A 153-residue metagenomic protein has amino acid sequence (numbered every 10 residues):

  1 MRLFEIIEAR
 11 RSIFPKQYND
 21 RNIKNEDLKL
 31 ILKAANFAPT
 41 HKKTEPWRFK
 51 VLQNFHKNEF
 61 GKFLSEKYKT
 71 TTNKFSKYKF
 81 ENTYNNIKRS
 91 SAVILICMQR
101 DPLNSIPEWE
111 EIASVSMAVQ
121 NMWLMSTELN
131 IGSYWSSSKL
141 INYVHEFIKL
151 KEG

Functional and structural regions predicted by a protein language model:
M1-R89: N-terminal amphipathic, basic helical "cap/leader" segment at the start of enzyme domains
A35, R100, N104-F147: Small-aliphatic-rich amphipathic alpha-helix that forms the alpha element of a beta-alpha
F55, M98-R100: Short, flexible active-site-adjacent loop segments at beta-strand->alpha-helix junctions, enriched in small/polar
F55-H56, H145-K149: Short secondary-structure transition/capping segments
H56, F60, T83, S90 (+2 more regions): Amphipathic alpha-helical interface surfaces
S65-F75, S105-W109, E146-I148: Short, surface-exposed loop/helix-turn segments at secondary-structure junctions that function as lids/hinges flanking
N86, I148-G153: A glycine-rich helix N-cap at a beta->alpha junction
V93-C97: Active-site-flanking beta-strand signature of metal-NTP-handling nucleotidyl enzymes and homologous cyclase-like
